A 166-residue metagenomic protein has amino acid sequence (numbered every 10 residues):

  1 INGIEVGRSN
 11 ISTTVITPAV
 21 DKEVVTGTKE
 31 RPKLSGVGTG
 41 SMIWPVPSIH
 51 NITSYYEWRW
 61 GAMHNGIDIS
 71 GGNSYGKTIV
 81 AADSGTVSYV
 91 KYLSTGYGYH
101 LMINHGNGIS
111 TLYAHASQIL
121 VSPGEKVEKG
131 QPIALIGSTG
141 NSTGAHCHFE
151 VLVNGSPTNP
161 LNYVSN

Functional and structural regions predicted by a protein language model:
I1-W58: Well-ordered beta-sheet/strand-loop patches within structured domains
G36-N166: Catalytic cores of peptidoglycan-degrading enzymes
